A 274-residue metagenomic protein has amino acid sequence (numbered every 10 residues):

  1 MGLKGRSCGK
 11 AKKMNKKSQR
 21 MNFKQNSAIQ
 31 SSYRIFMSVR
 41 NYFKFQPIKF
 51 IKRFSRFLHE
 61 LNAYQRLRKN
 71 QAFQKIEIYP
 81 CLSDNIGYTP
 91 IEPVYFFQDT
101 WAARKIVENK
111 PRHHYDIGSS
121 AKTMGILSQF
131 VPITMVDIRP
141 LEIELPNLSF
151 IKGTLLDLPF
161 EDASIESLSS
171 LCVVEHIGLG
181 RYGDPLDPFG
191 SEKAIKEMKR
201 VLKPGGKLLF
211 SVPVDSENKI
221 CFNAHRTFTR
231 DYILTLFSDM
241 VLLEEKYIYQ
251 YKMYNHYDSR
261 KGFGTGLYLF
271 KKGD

Functional and structural regions predicted by a protein language model:
G2, Q19-H113, C221-D239, L243-Y249 (+2 more regions): N-terminal accessory regions of S-adenosyl-L-methionine
I91, G180-S191, K219-H225: Short, flexible/disordered intra-domain loops and linkers
E108, H113-D157: Class I SAM-dependent methyltransferase SAM/SAH-binding core
L158-L168: A short acidic, Gly/Pro-enriched loop at the edge of an enzyme's catalytic core that lines a small-molecule cofactor
S169, V174, G178: A conserved beta-strand element that flanks and buttresses the S-adenosyl-L-methionine
P188-P204: A short glycine-rich, Lys/Arg-flanked "PGG" loop and its adjoining helix->strand segment in the class I
G205-P213: Conserved beta-strand signature within the Rossmann-like core of class I S-adenosyl-L-methionine
